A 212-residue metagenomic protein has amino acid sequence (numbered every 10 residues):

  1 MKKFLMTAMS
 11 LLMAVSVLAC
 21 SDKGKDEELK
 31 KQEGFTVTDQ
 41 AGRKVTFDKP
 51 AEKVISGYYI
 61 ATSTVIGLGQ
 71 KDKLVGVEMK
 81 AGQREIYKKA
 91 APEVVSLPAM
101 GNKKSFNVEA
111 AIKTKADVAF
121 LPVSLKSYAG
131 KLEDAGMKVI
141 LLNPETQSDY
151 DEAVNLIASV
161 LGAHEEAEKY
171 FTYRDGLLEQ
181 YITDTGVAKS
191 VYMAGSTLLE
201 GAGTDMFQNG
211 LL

Functional and structural regions predicted by a protein language model:
K2-K23: Sec-dependent N-terminal signal peptides of Gram-positive bacterial secreted proteins and lipoproteins
A19-S63, E165-Y192: Bacterial Sec-exported substrate-binding components of ABC uptake systems
Q32, Q40-G42, K49-E52, I60 (+8 more regions): Extracytoplasmic
G34, S127-G201: Extracytoplasmic substrate-binding proteins
S56, A61-T114, V118-F120: A short, structured surface patch at a secondary-structure boundary
M79-G82, N102, S124-S127, N143-S148: Short, acidic/turn-prone active-site loops that include or flank metal/cofactor- and phosphate-binding residues
V108-E109, A129, N209: Short hydrophobic/charged patches on amphipathic alpha-helices used for structural packing and interfaces
A202-L211: Alpha-helical, coiled-coil/dimerization segments enriched in small aliphatic residues
